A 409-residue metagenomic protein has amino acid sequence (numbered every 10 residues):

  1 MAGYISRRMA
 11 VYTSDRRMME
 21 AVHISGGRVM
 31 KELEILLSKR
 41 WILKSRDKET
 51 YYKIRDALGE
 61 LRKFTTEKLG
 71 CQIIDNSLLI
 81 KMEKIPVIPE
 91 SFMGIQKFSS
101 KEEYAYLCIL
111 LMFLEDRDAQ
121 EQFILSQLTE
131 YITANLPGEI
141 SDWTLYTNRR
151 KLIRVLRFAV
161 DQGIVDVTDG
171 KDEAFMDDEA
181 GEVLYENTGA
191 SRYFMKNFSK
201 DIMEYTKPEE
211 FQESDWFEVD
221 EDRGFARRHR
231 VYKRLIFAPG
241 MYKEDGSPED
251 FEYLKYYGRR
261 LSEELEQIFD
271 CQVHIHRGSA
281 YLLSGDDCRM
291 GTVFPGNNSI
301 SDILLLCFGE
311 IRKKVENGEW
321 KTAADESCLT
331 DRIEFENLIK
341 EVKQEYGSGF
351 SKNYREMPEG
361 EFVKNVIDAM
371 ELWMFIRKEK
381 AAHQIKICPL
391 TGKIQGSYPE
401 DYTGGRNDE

Functional and structural regions predicted by a protein language model:
A2-Q96, K171-P295: Eukaryotic partner-binding/assembly regions in large regulatory complexes
L33-T50, A119-S141, K233-P248, K321-Y354: Short acidic, hydrophobic short linear motifs in intrinsically disordered regions
D56-L61, D142-D161, R355-A369: Short amphipathic alpha-helical interaction segments
L69-C71, L156-K171, E266-H274, I367-A381: A short, conserved structural fragment
K101-I124, S301-L329: Positively charged, polyanion-binding regions of nucleic-acid-associated proteins
M112-E186: Internal, well-ordered domain-core segments that constitute the primary functional module of diverse proteins
G170-E209, V366-E409: C-terminal engagement modules used by replication, chromatin/transcription, nuclear envelope/ESCRT, and ubiquitin
G318-K393: C-terminal structured domain segments
